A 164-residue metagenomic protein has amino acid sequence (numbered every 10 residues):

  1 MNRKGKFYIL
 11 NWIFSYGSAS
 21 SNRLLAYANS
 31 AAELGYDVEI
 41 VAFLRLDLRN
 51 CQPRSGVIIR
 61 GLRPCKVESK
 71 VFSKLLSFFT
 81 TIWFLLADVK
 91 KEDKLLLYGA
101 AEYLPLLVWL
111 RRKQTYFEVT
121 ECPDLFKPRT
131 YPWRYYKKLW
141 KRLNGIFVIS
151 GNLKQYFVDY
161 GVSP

Functional and structural regions predicted by a protein language model:
N2-L24: Nucleotide-activated donor-dependent transferases that construct or modify glycoconjugates
N11-S18, S30-L76, N152-K154: N-terminal strand-loop element at the rim of the active site of nucleotide-sugar-dependent glycosyltransferases
I13-Y16, E68, Y103-L104, T115-Y131 (+1 more regions): A short, histidine- and acid-enriched strand-loop-helix "catalytic/donor-clamping" loop that lines the nucleotide-sugar
Y16, L46-L48, L76-F84, K94-R112 (+1 more regions): An aromatic- and histidine-rich active-site surface loop
Y36-E39, T115, P164: Hydrophobic anchor at the start of a short beta-strand that flanks the dinucleotide cofactor-binding loop
D88, K138-L139: Structural alpha-helical scaffold elements that stabilize or flank donor/cofactor-binding regions in carbohydrate
D93-K94, G145: Structural motif
K141-P164: A short, active-site helix/loop in glycosyltransferases that binds the activated sugar's phosphate group
